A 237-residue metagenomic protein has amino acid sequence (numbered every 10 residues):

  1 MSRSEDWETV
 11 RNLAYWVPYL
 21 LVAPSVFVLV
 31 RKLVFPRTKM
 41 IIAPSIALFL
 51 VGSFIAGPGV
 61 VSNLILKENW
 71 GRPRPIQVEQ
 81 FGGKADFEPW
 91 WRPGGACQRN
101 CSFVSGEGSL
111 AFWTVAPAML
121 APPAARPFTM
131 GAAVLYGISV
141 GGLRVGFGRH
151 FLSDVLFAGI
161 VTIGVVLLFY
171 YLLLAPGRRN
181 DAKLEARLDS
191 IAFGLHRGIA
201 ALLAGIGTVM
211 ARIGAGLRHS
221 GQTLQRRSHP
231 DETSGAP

Functional and structural regions predicted by a protein language model:
M1-N100, S109-G141: Hydrophobic alpha-helical bundle signature of multipass membrane enzymes
E8, P58-V60, T208, A215 (+2 more regions): Intrinsically disordered, low-complexity regions
W70, P75-Q77, F147, A215 (+1 more regions): Sequence-pattern detector for short linear motifs and compositional/periodic biases rather than a specific fold
D86-Q225: Membrane-embedded catalytic cores of phosphoryl/pyrophosphoryl-handling enzymes
R227-P237: Short, charged juxtamembrane terminal tails flanking transmembrane helices
